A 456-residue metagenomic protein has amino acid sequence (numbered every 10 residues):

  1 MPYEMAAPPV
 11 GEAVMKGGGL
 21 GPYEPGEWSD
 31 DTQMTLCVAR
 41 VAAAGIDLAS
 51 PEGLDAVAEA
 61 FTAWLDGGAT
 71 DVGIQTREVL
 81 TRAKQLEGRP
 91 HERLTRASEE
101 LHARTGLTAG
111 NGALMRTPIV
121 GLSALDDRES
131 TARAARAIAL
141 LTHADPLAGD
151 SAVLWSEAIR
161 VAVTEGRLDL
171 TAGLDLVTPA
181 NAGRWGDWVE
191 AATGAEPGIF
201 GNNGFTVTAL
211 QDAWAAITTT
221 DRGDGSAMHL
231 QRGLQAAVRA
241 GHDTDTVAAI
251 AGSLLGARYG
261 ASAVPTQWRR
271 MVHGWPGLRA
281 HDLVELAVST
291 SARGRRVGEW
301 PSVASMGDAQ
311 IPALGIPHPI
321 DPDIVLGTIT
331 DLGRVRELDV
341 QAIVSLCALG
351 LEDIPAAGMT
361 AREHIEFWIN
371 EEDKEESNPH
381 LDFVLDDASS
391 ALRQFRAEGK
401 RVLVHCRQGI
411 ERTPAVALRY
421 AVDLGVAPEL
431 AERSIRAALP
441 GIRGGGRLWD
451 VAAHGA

Functional and structural regions predicted by a protein language model:
M1-M306: Structured, active/binding-site neighborhoods that engage oxygen-rich ligands
V41, D66, V79, A348-L349 (+2 more regions): Beta-hairpin (beta-strand-turn-beta-strand) motif
V41, H454-A456: Helix-loop "lid/cap" segments that line or gate small-molecule binding pockets
V72, T131, V384-A388, T413: Amphipathic alpha-helical interface surfaces
T246, E376, R412-T413: Secondary-structure boundary/capping motif
S262, P355-G358, A417-L418: Short amphipathic alpha-helical segments
I311-R401, V422-A452: Cysteine-based protein phosphatase catalytic domain of the PTP/DSP
K400-L418: A phosphate-binding catalytic loop at a beta-strand-loop-alpha-helix junction that coordinates phosphoryl groups
